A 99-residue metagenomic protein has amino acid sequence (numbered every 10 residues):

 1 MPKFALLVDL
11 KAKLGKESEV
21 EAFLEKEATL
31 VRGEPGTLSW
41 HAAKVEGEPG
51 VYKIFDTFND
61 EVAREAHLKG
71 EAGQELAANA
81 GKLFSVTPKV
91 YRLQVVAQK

Functional and structural regions predicted by a protein language model:
K3-K11, W40-L68: Short, well-ordered beta-strand segments in beta-rich or mixed alpha/beta enzyme and ligand-binding folds
K11-E19: Short, surface-exposed ligand-recognition loops at beta-strand->loop->(often short) alpha-helix junctions that present
K26-L38, T57-Y91: An amphipathic, aromatic/His-enriched active-site/gating alpha helix that lines ligand/cofactor pockets
A43, Y91-Q94: Flexible, low-complexity linkers/stalks enriched in Thr/Pro that connect modular domains
V96-K99: A short acidic, often aromatic-flanked loop/helix-cap motif at beta-alpha or helix-coil junctions that lines enzyme
